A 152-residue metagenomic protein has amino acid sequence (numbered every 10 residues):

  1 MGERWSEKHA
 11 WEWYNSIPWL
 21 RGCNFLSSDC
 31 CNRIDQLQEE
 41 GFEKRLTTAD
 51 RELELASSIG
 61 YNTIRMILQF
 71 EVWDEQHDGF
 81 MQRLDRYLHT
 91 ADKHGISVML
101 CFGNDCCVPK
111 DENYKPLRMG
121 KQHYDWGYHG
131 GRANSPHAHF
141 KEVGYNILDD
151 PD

Functional and structural regions predicted by a protein language model:
M1-D152: Active-site mouth of glycoside hydrolases
